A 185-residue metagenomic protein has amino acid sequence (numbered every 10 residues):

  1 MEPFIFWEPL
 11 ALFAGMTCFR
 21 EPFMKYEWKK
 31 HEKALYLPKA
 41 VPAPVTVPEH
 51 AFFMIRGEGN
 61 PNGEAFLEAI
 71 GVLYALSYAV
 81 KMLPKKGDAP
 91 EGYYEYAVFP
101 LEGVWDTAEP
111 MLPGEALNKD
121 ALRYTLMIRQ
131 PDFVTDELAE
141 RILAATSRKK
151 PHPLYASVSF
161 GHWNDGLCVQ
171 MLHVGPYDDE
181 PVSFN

Functional and structural regions predicted by a protein language model:
F23-N185: A solvent-exposed interaction/effector surface
